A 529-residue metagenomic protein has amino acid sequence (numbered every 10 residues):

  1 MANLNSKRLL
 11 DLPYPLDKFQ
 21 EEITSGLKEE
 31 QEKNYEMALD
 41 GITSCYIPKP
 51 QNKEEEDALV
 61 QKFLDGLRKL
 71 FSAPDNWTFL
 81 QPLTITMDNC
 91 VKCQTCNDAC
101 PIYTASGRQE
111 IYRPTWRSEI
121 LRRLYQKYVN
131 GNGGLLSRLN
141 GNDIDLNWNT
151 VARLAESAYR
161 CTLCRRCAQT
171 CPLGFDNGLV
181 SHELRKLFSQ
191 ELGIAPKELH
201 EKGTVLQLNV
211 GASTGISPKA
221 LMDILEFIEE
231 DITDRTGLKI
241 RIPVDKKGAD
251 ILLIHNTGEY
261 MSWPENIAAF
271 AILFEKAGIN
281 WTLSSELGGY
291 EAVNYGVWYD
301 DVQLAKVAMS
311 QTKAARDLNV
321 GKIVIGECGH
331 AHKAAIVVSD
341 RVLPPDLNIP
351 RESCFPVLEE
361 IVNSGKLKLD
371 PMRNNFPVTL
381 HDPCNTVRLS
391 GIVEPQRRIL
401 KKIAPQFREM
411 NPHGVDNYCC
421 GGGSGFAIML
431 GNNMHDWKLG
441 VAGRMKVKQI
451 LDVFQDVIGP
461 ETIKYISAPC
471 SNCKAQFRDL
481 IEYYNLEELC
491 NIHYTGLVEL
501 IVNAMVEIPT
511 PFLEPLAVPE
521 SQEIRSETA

Functional and structural regions predicted by a protein language model:
A2-A158: Ferredoxin-type iron-sulfur electron-transfer modules and their immediate structural context
Q61, W77-M87, R122-R341, V518-E527: Iron-sulfur-cluster electron-transfer modules
D75-Q94, N147-R166, D317, F407-N417 (+1 more regions): Immediate flanking context of iron-sulfur cluster ligation sites
C90-C96, C100, C161-C167, C171 (+4 more regions): Short cysteine clusters
A99-K127, Q169-F188, G425-G443, A475-L486: Iron-sulfur (Fe-S) cluster-binding segments and ferredoxin-like electron-carrier domains, especially [2Fe-2S]
G174, G258-L347, V387-R398, R408-R525: Cofactor-cradling patches in redox/metallo enzymes
D245-I254, I349, M372-V378: A short, charged/proline- and glycine-enriched loop that marks the coil->beta-strand transition at the N-terminal
C354-N363, L367-S390, I403-G423, A427: Catalytic cores of enzyme domains
